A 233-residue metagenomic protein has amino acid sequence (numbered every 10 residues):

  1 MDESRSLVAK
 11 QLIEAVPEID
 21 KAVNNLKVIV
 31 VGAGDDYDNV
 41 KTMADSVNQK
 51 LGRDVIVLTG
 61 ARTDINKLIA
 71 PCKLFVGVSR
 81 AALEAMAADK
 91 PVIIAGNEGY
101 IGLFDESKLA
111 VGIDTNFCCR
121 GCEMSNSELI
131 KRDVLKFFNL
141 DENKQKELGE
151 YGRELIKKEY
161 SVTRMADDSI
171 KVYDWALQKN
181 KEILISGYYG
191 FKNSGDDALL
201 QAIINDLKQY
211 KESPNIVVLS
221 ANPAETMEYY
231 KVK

Functional and structural regions predicted by a protein language model:
M1-N39, L199: Conserved catalytic-core segment of nucleotide-activated headgroup transferases in glycan assembly
A33-D35, R62, R80, S220-E225: Short, polar loop motifs at secondary-structure junctions
V40-A61: Nucleotide-activated donor-binding/catalytic signature segment of Leloir-type glycosyltransferases, i.e., the conserved
K67-L83, D89-I93, E98: Acidic donor-binding loop of glycosyltransferase active sites
N97-K136, N143: Change "using UDP/GDP/dTDP sugars" to "using nucleotide sugars
R132-L140, V162-K181: C-terminal alpha-helical cap of glycosyltransferases
K136, N143-E159: A short, well-ordered alpha-helix in the C-terminal region of glycosyltransferases
K179-K233: Active-site anion-handling motifs in enzyme catalytic cores
